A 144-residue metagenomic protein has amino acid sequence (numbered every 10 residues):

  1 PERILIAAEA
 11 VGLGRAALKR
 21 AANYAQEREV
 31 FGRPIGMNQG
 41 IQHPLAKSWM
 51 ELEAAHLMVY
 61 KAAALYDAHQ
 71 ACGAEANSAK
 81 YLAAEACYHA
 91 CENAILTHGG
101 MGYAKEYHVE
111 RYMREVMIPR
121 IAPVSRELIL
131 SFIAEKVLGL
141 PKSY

Functional and structural regions predicted by a protein language model:
P1-Y144: Alpha-helical interface subdomain recognition
